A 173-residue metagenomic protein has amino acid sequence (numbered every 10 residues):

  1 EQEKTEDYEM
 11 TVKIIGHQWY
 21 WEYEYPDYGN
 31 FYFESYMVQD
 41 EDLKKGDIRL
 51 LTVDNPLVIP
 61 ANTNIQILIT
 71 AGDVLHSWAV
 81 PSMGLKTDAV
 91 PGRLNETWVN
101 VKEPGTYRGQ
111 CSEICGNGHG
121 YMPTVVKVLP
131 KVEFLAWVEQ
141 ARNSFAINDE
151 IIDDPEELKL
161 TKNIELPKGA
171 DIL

Functional and structural regions predicted by a protein language model:
E1-L173: Non-transmembrane, membrane-proximal soluble domains of secreted or membrane proteins
